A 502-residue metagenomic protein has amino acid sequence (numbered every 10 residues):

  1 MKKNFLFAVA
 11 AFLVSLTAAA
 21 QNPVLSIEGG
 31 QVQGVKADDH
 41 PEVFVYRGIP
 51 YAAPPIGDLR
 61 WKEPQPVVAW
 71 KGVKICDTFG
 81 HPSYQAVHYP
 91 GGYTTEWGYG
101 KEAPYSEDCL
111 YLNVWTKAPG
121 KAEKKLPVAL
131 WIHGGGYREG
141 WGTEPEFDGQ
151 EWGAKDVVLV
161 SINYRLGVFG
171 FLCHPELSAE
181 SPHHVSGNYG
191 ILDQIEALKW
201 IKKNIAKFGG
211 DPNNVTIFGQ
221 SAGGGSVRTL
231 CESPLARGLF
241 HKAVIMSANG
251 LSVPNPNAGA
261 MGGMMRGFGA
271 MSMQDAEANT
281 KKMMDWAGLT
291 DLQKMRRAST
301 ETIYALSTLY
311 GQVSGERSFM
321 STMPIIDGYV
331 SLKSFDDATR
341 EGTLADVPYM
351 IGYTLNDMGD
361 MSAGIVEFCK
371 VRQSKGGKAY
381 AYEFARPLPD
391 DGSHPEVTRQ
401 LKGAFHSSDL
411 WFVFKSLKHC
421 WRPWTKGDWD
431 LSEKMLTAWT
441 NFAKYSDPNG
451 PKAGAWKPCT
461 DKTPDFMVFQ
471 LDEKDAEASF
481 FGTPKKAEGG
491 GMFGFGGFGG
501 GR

Functional and structural regions predicted by a protein language model:
A10-A19: Hydrophobic h-region of N-terminal signal peptides that target proteins for export in Gram-negative bacteria
Q21-N188, P212, L355, W424-S432 (+3 more regions): Non-catalytic accessory segments of hydrolases
D38, A86, Y105, K370-R502: Mobile gating loops/cap/lid regions near enzyme active sites that modulate substrate access
E107-C109, H183-A206, S272-A278: Alpha/beta-hydrolase active-site loop
G134, Y189-D193, S221-G224: Active-site loop->helix "elbow" adjoining a glycine-rich segment at hydrolase catalytic centers
Y137-R138, G219-T229: Glycine-rich nucleophile elbow surrounding the catalytic serine of serine-hydrolase chemistry
K199, K203, T229-E232, R237 (+1 more regions): Substrate-access "cap/lid" subdomains that shape and gate the entrance to catalytic or ligand-binding pockets
F208-Q220: Alpha/beta-hydrolase fold nucleophile elbow
